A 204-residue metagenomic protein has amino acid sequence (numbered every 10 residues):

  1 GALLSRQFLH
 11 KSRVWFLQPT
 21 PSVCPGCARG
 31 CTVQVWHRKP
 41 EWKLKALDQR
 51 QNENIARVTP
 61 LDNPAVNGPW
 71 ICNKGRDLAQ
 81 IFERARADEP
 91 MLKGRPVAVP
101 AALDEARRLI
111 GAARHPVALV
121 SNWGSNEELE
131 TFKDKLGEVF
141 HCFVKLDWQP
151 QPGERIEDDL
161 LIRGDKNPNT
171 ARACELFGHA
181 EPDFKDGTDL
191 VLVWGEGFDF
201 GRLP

Functional and structural regions predicted by a protein language model:
G1-P204: Catalytic alpha/large subunits of respiratory electron-transfer oxidoreductases, centered on bis-MGD molybdoenzymes
